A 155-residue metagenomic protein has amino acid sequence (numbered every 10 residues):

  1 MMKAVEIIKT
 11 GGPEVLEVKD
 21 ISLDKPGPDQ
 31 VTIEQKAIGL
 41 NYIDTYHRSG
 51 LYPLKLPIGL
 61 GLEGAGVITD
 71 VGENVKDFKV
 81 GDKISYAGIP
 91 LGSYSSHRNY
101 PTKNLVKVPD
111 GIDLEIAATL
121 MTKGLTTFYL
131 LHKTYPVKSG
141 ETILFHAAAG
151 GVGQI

Functional and structural regions predicted by a protein language model:
M2, D82, K138-T142: Nucleotide donor/acceptor-binding cores
S22-G39, L51-G92: Glycine-rich beta-strand-centered segment in the early N-terminal region that forms part of a ligand/cofactor-binding
I43-R48: Cytochrome P450 core scaffold surrounding the K-helix E-X-X-R motif and the conserved "meander" helix-loop region
L56, I112-L120, F145: Short pre-catalytic strand/loop immediately N-terminal to key active-site residues, enriched for Gly-Thr
I89-T102: A structural motif shared across PLP-dependent enzymes of the aminotransferase-like
N104-L114, S139-T142: Glycine/charged-rich beta-loop-alpha catalytic/anionic-binding loops adjacent to active sites
G124-I155: Mid-domain Rossmann-like dinucleotide-binding core that forms the NAD(H)/NADP(H) cofactor-binding site
